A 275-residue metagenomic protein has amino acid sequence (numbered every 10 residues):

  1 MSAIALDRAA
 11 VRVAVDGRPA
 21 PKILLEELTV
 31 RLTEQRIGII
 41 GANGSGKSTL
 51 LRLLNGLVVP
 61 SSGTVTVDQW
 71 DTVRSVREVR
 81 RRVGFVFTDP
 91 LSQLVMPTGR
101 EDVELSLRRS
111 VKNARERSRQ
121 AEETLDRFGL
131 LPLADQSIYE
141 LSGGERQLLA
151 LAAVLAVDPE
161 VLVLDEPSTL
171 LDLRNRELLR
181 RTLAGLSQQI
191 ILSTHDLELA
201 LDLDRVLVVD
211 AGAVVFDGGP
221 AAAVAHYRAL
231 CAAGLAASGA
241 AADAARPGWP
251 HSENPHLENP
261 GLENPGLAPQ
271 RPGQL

Functional and structural regions predicted by a protein language model:
I40-A42: The feature captures the beta-strand-to-loop junction immediately N-terminal to the Walker
N55: Helix-to-loop junction immediately C-terminal to a conserved catalytic motif
G63-R74, V79: Conserved ABC transporter NBD signature motif
R115-L133: Conserved ABC ATPase "signature" region
S137-L141, E145: Conserved ABC ATPase signature
L162-E166: Catalytic Walker B motif of ABC-type/P-loop ATPase nucleotide-binding domains
A213-A237: Conserved beta-strand-loop-alpha-helix hinge in the C-terminal portion of ABC ATPase nucleotide-binding domains
